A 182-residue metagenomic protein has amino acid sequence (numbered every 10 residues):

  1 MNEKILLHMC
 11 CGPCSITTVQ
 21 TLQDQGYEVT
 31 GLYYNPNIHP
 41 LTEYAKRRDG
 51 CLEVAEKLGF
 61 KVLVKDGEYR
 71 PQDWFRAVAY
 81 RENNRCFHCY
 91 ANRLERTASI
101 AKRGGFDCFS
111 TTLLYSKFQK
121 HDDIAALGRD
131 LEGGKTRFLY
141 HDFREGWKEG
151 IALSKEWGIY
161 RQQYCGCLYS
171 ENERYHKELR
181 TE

Functional and structural regions predicted by a protein language model:
M1-E182: Nucleotide-activated chemistry modules centered on ATP-dependent adenylation/adenylyltransferase
